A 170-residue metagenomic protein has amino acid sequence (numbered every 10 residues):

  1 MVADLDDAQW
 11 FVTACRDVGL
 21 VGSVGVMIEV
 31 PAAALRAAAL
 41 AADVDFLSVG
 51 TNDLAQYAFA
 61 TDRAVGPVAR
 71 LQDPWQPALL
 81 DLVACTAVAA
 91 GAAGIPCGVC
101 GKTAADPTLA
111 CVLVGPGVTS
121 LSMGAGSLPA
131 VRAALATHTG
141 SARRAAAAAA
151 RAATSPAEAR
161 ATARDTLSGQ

Functional and structural regions predicted by a protein language model:
M1-Q170: Conserved alpha/beta-domain cores
